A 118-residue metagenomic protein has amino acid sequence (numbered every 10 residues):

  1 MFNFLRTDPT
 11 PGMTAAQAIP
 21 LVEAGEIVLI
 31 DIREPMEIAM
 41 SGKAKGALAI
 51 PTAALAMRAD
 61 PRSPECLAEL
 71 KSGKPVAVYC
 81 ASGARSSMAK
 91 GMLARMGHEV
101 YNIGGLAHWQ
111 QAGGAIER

Functional and structural regions predicted by a protein language model:
M1-I27, P35-P75, S86-R118: Rhodanese-like catalytic fold shared by cysteine-dependent sulfurtransferases and DSP/PTP-type phosphatases
D31, G83: Conserved G/P- and acidic residue-centered "switch" motifs that form tight phosphate/ATP-binding loops in soluble
Y79: Short, surface-exposed ligand- or partner-binding patches at beta-edge/loop junctions that are enriched in aromatics
